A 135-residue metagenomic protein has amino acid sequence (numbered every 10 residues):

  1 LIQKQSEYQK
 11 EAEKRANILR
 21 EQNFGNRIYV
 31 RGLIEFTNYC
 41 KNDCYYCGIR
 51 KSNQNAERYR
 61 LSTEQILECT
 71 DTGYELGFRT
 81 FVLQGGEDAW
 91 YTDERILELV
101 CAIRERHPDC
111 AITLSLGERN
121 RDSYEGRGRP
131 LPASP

Functional and structural regions predicted by a protein language model:
L1-D43: Flexible, acidic/Gly-rich N-terminal and inter-domain linker regions that tether and position cofactor-handling modules
I2-Q3, T37-Y39, E68, L99 (+1 more regions): Short low-complexity stretches enriched in small and charged residues
E7, I18-G25, I49, E75 (+1 more regions): Generic secondary-structure signature for well-ordered alpha-helical cores
K14-G25, C47-A56, E118-D122: Short charge-dense sequence patches
Y29-Q65: Canonical Radical SAM [4Fe-4S] cluster-binding loop centered on the CxxxCxxC motif and its immediate flanking residues
K41-D43, T70-Y74: Short hydrophobic/aromatic-rich motifs at helix boundaries and adjacent loops
K51-I66, G73-V100, R104-P135: Core AdoMet radical
